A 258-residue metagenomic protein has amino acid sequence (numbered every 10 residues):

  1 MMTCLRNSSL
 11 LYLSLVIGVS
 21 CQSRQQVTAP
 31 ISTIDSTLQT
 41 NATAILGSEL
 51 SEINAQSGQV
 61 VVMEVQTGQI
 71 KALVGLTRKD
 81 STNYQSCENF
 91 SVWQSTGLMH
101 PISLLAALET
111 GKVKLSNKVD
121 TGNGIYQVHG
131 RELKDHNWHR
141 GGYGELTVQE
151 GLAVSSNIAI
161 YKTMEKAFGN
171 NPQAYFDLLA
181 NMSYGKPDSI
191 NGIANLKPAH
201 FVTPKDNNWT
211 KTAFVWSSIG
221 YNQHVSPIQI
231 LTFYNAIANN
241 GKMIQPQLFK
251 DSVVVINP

Functional and structural regions predicted by a protein language model:
M1-L10: Bacterial N-terminal signal peptides that target proteins for export
V19-S20: C-terminal motif of bacterial Sec signal peptides marking the signal peptidase cleavage site
V27-I53, G58: Conserved, well-ordered alpha-helix/loop/beta-strand core segments that scaffold catalytic motifs
I34-L38, Q56-W93, L105-P258: Beta-lactam-recognizing serine transpeptidase/beta-lactamase-like catalytic domain environment
T96: Catalytic tyrosine of NAD(P)H-dependent dehydrogenase/reductases that use a Tyr as the general acid/base
